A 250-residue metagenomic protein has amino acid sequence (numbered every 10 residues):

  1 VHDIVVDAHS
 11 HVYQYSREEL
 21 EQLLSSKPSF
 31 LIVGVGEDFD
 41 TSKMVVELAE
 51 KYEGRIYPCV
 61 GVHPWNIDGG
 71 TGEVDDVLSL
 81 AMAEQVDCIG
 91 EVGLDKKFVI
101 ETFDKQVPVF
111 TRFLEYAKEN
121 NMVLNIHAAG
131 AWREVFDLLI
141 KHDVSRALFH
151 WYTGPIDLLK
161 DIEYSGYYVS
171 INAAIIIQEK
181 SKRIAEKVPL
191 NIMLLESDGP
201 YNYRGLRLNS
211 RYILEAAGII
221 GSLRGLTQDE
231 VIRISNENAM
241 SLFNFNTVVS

Functional and structural regions predicted by a protein language model:
V1-S250: Mid-domain alpha/beta scaffold segments of enzyme catalytic cores
